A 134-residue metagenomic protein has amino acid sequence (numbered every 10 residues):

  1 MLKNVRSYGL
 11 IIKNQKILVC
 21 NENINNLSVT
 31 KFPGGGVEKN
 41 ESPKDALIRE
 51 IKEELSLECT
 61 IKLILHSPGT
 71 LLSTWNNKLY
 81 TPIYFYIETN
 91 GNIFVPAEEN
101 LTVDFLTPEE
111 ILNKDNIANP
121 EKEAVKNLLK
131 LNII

Functional and structural regions predicted by a protein language model:
M1-F32: N-terminal strand-loop-strand
L2-N4, I12, N77-Y80, E98-N100 (+1 more regions): A generic fold-level signal
V5, T70-I93, D104: Active-site-adjacent beta-strand/loop module that shapes the phosphate/pyrophosphate-binding cleft
I12-I17, N25-N26, E38-K39, T70 (+1 more regions): Short, charged/polar surface micro-motifs in flexible loops or helix N-caps
Q15, G35, R49, L106-E109: Structural detector for helix-capping/boundary residues
C20, L47, I51, V103: Hydrophobic pocket/interface hotspot
S28-T30, E98-I134: Nudix hydrolase/Nudix homology domain
F32-H66: The catalytic Nudix box helix
